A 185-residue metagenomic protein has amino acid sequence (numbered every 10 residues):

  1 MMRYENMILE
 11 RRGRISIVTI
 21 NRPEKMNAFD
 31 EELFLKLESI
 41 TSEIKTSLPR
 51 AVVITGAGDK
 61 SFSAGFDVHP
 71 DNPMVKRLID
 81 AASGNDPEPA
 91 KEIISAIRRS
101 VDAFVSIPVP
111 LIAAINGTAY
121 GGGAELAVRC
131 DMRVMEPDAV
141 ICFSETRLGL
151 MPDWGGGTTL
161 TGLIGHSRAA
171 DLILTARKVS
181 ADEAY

Functional and structural regions predicted by a protein language model:
M1-T55: Conserved CoA-thioester-binding segment of acyl-CoA-metabolizing enzymes
V18, I54, D67, L126-A127 (+1 more regions): Hydrophobic/aromatic residues within transmembrane alpha-helices of multi-pass small-molecule transporters
N21, F66, N116: Histidine-centered beta-alpha loop that forms part of the nucleotide-sugar donor binding/catalytic region in diverse
F29-D30, F66, V75, E145 (+2 more regions): Short, flexible helix/strand-to-coil boundary loops that buttress conserved ligand/catalytic motifs in alpha/beta
E32, K36, A96, A103: Charged catalytic carboxylate motif
G56-R99, A119: Glycine- (often His-adjacent) and acidic-residue-rich active-site loop that binds/positions the CoA thioester
D102-Y185: Crotonase-fold acyl-CoA enzyme core
